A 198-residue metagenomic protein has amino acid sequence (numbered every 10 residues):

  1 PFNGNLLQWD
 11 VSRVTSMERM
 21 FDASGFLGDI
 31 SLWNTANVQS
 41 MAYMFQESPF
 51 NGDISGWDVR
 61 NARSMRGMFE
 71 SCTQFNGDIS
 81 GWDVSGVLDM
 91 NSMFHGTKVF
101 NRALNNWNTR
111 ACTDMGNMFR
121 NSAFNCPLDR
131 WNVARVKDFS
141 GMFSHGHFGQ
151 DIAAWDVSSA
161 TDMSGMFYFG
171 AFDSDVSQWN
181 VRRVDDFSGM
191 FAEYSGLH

Functional and structural regions predicted by a protein language model:
P1-H198: Negatively charged
